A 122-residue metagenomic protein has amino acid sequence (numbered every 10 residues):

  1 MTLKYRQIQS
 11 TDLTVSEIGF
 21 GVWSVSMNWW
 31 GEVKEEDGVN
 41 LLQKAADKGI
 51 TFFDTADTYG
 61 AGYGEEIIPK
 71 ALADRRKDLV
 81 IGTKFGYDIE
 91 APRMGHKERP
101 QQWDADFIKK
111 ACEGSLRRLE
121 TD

Functional and structural regions predicted by a protein language model:
M1-V80, A91: N-terminal binding-site loop/beta-alpha segment at the start of enzyme catalytic domains that lines or forms
A45, K84, R118: Conserved catalytic core of Hanks-type protein kinase domains
I67-A71, K84, F107, A111-G114: Generic beta-strand or strand-like secondary-structure segments
F85-A91: Substrate-binding cleft and catalytic face of glycoside hydrolase catalytic domains, especially the flexible beta-alpha
P92-D122: Glycine/proline-rich, positively charged, aromatic-decorated active-site loop/lid region on the catalytic face
